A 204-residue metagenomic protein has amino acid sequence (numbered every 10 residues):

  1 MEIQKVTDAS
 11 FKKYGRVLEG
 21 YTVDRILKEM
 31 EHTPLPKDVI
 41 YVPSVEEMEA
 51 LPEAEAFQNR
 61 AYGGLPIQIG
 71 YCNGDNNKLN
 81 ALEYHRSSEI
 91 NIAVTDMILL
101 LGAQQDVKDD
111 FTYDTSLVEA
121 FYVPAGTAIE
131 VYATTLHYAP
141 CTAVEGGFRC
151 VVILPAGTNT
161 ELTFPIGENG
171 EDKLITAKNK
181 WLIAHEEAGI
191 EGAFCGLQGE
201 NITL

Functional and structural regions predicted by a protein language model:
M1-A125, A139-G147, V151-L204: Active-site region of the double-stranded beta-helix
T127-I129, T134-Y138: Histidine-centered metal-chelating micro-motifs
